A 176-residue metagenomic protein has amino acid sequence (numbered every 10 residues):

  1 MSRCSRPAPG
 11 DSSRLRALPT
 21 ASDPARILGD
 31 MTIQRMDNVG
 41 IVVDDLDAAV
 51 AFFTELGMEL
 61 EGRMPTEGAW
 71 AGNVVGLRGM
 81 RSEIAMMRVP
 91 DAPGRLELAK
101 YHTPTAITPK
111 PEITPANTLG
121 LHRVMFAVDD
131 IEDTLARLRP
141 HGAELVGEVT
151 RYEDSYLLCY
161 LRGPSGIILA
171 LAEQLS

Functional and structural regions predicted by a protein language model:
L15-L18, L28: Leucine-biased recognition of intrinsically disordered, low-complexity hydrophobic segments
P24-V50, L56-M64, G120-V128, A172-S176: N-terminal beta-strand motif that seeds the catalytic metal site of vicinal oxygen chelate
V42-P93, D133, P140, C159-R162: Core segments of cupin and vicinal oxygen chelate
D154-Y156: Short, small/polar residue-rich loop motifs at catalytic or cofactor-binding pockets
